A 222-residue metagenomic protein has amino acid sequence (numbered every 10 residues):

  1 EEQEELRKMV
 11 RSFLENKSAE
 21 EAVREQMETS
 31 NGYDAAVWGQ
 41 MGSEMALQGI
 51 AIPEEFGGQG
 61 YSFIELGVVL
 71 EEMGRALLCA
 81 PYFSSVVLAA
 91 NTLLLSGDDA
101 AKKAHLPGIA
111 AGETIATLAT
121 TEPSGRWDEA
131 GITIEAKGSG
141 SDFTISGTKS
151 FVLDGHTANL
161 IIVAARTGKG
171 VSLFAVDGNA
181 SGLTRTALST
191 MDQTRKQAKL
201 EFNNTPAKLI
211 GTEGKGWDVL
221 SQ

Functional and structural regions predicted by a protein language model:
E1-E2, L6, G74-R75, L88 (+1 more regions): Glycine-rich beta->alpha junctions and the first turn(s) of the following alpha-helix
E1-F83, A100, A104, G108: Amphipathic, small/basic residue-rich leader segments at the start of a protein or domain
Q3, L14, V69, D98 (+4 more regions): Residue-level signal for inorganic ion chemistry
G60-V69, D128-I132, V176-D177: Structural signature of FAD isoalloxazine-binding scaffolds in flavoprotein oxidoreductases
L88-G97: Helix-loop "lid/cap" segments that line or gate small-molecule binding pockets
G112-P123: A short, Trp-centered hydrophobic/proline-enriched beta-strand micro-motif
A119, S146-T186: A short core secondary-structure module
I134-K137: A structural signal for short hydrophobic beta-strand segments in well-ordered beta-sheet cores
